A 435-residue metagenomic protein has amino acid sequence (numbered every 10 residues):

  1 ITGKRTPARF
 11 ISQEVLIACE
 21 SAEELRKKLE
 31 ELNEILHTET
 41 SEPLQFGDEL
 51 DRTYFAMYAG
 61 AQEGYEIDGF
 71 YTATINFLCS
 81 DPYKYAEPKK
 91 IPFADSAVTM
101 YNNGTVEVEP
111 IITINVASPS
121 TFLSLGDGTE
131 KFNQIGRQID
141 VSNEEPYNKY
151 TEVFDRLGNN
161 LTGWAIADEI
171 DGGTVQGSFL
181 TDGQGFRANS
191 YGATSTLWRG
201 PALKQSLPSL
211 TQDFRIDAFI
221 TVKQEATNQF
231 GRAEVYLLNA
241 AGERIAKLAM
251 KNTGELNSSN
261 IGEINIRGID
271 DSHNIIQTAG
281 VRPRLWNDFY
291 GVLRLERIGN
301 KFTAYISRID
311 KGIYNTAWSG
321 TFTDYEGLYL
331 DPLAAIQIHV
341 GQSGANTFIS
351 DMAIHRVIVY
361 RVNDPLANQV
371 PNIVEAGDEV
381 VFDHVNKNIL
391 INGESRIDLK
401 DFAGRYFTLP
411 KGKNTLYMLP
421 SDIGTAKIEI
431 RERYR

Functional and structural regions predicted by a protein language model:
I1-E23, G69-P82, N414: Oligomerization/assembly interface segments of phage tail-like spikes and tubes
T2-P7, G64-D68, N103, L207-S209: Short, solvent-exposed beta-strand/turn "edge" segments of beta-rich domains on protein surfaces
S21-E23, R52, G64, Y83-Y85 (+3 more regions): Residue-level signal for secondary-structure boundary sites
L25-R26, L44: Short N-terminal amphipathic alpha-helices
K27-L36: Short amphipathic alpha-helices in soluble, non-transmembrane regions that often serve as interface/regulatory elements
T38-Y83, E87-K89: Short beta-strand and beta-hairpin "edge-sheet" elements
K89-R435: Intrinsically disordered, low-complexity segments enriched in serine, threonine, and glycine
